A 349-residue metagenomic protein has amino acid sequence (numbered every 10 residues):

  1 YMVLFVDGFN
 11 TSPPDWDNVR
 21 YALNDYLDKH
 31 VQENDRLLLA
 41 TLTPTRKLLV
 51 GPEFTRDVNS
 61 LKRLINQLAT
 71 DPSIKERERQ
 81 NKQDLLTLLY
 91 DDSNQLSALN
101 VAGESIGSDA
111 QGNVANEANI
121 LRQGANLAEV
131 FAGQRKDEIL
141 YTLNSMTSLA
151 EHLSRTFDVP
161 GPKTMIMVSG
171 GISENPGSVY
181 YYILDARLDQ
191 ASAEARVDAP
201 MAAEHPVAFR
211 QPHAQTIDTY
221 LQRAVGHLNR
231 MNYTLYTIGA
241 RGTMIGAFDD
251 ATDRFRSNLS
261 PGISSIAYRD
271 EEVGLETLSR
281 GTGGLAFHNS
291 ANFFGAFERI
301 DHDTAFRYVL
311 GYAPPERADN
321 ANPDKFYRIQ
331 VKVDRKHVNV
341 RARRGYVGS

Functional and structural regions predicted by a protein language model:
Y1-S349: Scaffold/interface architecture of coatomer-like assemblies
